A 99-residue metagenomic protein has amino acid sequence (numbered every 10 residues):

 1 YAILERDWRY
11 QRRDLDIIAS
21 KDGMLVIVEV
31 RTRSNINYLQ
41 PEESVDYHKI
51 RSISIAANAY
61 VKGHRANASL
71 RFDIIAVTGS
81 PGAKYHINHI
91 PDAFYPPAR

Functional and structural regions predicted by a protein language model:
Y1-Q11: A short acidic/basic microdomain associated with nuclease active sites
I3-E5, I27, F72: Hydrophobic residues on conserved beta-strands that form the core of alpha/beta folds
W8, V30-T32, D92: Active-site donor-binding loop signature of nucleotide-sugar glycosyltransferases
Y10-R13, A83: Short acidic/glycine-enriched loop/turn segments that link adjacent beta-strands
R13, M24-V26, D73, N88: Protein kinase-like catalytic core scaffold
L15-I36, V45, I53: Conserved catalytic cores of phosphodiester-cleaving nucleases, focusing on short active-site segments
Y38-L70: Mid-chain, well-packed structural core segment of small domains
G63-R99: Domain-level recognition of nuclease-like catalytic cores that cleave nucleotide substrates
